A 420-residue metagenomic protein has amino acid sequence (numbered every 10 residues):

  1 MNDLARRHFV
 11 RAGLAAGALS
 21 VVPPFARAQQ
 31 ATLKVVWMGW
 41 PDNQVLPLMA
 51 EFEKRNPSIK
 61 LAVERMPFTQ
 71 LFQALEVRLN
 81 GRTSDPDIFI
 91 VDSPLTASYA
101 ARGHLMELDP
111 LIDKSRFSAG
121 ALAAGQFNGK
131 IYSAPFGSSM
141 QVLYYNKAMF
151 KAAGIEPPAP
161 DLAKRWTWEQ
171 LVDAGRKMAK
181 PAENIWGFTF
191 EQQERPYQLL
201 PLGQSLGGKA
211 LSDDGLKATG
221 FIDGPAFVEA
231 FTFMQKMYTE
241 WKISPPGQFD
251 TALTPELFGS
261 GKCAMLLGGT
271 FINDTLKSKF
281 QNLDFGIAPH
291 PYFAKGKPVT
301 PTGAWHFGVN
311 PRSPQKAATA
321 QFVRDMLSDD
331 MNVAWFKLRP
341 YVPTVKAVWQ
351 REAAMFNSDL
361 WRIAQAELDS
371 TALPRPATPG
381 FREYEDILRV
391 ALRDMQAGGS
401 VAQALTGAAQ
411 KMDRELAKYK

Functional and structural regions predicted by a protein language model:
M1-G17: N-terminal secretory signal peptides and thylakoid transit peptides that target proteins across membranes
Q29, Q281, A288, F336-V390 (+2 more regions): Long, aromatic- and glycine/proline-rich binding clefts that accommodate carbohydrate-like moieties
T32-P47, M66, S139-M140, P376-G380: Extracytoplasmic "Venus flytrap"
E51-A119, I131-S133, A148-G154, P158 (+4 more regions): Extracytoplasmic "Venus flytrap"/periplasmic binding protein-like
D92-V142, E169-V172, Q198, L202 (+3 more regions): Hinge/lid segment of periplasmic solute-binding proteins
Y132-F136, Q141, T167-T219, A226 (+1 more regions): Extracytoplasmic/periplasmic solute-binding protein
Y144-K147, T302-P314: A bilobed periplasmic-binding-protein/Venus flytrap-type ligand-binding module shared by bacterial periplasmic
D173-K177, L216-Q248, H290: Glycine-centered hinge/linker elements that transmit conformational signals in sensory and ligand-binding systems
